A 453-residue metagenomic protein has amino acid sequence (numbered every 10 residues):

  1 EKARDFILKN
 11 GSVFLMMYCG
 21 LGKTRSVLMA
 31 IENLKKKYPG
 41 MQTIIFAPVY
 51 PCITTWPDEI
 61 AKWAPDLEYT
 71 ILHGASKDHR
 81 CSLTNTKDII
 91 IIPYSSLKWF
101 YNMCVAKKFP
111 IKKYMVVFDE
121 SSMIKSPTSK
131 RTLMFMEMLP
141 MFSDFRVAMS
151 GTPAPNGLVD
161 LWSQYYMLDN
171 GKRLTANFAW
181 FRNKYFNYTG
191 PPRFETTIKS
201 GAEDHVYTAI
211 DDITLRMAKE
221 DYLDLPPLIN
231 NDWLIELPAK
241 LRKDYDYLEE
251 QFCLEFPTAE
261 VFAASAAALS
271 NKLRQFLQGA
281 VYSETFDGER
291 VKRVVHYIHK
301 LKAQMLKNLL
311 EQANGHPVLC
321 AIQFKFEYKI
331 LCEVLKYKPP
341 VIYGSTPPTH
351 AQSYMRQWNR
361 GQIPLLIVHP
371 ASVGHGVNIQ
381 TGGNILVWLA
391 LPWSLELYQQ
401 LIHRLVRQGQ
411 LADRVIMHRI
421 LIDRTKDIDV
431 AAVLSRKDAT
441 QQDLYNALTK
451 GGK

Functional and structural regions predicted by a protein language model:
L8-S12, C19-G22, S26-P48, D224-E249 (+3 more regions): Conserved Helicase C-terminal RecA-like lobe
C19-G20, F142-L158, Y166: Conserved helicase ATPase motor motifs in RecA-like P-loop NTPase domains
Y50, I71-H79, P93-W99, K125-K130 (+4 more regions): Conserved helicase motor
P51-A75, G171: Conserved helix-turn-beta segment of the N-terminal RecA-like "Helicase ATP-binding" lobe in SF1/SF2 helicases
I91-L97, C104-V105, F109-P110, S129-D144 (+4 more regions): Inter-lobe coupling linker of SF2 helicases/translocases
K98-Y101, N156-L158, F326-C332, A351-M355 (+1 more regions): SF2 helicase motor core recognition
D119-E120: Walker B catalytic acidic pair
W393-K453: A conserved SF2-helicase RecA2
